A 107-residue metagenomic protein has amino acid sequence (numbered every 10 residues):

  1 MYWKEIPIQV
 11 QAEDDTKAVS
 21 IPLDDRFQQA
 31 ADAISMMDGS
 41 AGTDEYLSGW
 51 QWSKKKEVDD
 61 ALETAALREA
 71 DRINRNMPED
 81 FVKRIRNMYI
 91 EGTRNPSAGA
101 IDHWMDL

Functional and structural regions predicted by a protein language model:
M1, E5, Q29, L62-A70: Short flexible/disordered coil segments
M1-I21: Short, charged/polar N-terminal "headpieces" of proteins
K4, Q51-S53, M105: Short linear interaction motif-like sites in intrinsically disordered regions of transcription factors
T16-S53: Acidic, aromatic-enriched beta-alpha/helix-loop junctions
S20, D24-D25, D59-D60, P78-E79: Short, structured coil/loop segments at alpha-helix boundaries
G49-D71: Mid-chain, well-packed structural core segment of small domains
A65-L107: C-terminal charged interaction modules
